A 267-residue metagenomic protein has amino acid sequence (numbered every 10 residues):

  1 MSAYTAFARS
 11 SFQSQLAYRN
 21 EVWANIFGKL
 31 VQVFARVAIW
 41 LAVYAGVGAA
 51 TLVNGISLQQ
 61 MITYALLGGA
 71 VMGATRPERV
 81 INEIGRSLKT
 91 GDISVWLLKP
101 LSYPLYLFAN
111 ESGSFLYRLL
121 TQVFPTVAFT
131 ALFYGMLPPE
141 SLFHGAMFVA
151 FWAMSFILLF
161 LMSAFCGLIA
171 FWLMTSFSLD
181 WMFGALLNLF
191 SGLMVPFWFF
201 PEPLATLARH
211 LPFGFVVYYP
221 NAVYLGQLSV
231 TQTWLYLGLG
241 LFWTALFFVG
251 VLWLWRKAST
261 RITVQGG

Functional and structural regions predicted by a protein language model:
M1-G267: Hydrophobic transmembrane alpha-helices and immediately adjacent juxtamembrane helices of multi-pass inner-membrane
